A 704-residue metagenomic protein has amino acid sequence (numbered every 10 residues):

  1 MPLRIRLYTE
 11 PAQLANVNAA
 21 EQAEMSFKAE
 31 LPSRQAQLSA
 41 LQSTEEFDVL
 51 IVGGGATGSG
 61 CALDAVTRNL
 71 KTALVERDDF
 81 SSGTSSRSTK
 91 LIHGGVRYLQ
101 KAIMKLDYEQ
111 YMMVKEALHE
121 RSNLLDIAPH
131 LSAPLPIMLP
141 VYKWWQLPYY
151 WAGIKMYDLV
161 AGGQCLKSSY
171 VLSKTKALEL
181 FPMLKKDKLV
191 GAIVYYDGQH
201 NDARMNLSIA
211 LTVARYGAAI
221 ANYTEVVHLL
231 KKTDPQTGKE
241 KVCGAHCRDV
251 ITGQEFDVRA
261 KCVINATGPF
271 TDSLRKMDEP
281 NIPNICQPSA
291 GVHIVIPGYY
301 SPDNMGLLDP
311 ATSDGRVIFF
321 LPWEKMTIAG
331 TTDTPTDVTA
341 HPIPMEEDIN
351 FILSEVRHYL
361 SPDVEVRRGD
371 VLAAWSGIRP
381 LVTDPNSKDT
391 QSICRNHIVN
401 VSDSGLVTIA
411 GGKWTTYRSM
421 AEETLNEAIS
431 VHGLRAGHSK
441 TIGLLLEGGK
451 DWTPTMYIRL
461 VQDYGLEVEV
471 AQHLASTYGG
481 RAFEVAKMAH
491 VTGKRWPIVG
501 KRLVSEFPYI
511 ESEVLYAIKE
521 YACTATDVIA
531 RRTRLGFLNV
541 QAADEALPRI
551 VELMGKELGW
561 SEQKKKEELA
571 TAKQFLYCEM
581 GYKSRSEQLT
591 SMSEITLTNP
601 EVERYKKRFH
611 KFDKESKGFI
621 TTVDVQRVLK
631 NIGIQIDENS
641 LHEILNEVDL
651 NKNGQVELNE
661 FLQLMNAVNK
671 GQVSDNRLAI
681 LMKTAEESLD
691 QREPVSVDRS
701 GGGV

Functional and structural regions predicted by a protein language model:
P2-V49, T67-R68: Extreme N-terminal leader/targeting segments of oxidoreductases
E45-F47, I251-C262: Core beta-strand elements of the Rossmann-like FAD/NAD(P) dinucleotide-binding domain in flavoenzyme oxidoreductases
F47-L74: N-terminal Rossmann-like FAD-binding beta1-loop-alpha1 element of flavoenzymes
I51-V52, V258-G268: Short hydrophobic core segments
V66-S88: Glycine-rich FAD pyrophosphate-binding loop
D78, L131, M138, Y142-K155 (+15 more regions): C-terminal accessory subdomains/tails of enzymes that are appended
S81-K115: Glycine-rich active-site loop/strand segments that organize a redox cofactor
N222-C243: A conserved short coil-to-beta-strand element within the FAD-binding core of flavoproteins
